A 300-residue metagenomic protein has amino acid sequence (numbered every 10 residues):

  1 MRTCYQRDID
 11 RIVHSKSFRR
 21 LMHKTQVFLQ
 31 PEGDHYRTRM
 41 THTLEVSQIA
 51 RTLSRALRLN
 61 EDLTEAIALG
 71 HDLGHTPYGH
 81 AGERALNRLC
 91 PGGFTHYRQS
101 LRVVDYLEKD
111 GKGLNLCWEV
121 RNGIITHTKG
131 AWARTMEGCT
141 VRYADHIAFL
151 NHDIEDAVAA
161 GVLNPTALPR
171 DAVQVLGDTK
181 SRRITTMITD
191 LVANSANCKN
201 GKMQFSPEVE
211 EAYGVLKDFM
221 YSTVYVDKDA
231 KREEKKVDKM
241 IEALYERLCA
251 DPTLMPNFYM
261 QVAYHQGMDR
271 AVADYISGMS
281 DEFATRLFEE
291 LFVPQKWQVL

Functional and structural regions predicted by a protein language model:
M1-R39, T43, S47-L53, R58-E61 (+1 more regions): Histidine-centered, transition-metal-coordinating active-site segments
L63, I67, D72-D110: A generic, well-ordered mixed alpha/beta core segment in the N-terminal half of proteins
